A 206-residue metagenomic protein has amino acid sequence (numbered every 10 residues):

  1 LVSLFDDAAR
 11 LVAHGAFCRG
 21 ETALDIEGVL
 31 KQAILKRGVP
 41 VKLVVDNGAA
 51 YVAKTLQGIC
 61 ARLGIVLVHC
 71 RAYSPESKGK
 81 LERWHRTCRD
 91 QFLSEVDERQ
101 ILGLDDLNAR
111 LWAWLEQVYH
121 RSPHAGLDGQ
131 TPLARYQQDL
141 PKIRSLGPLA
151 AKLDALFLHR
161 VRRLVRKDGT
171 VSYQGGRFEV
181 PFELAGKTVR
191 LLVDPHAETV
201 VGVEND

Functional and structural regions predicted by a protein language model:
L1-L35, V39-A49, C70-A72: A short, conserved beta-strand element enriched in hydrophobic/aromatic residues
R10, L43-D46, K78, V118 (+1 more regions): Short, conserved catalytic/metal-binding motifs centered on acidic residues
V41-K42, V66, V200: Beta-sheet entry/capping signal
A49-V52, L107, L111, L164 (+2 more regions): Active-site-proximal structural scaffolding
Y51-K54, T199: Short, well-ordered alpha-helical microsegments
L56-A150, P195: Charged alpha-helix within mobile-element recombinases
Y119-D206: C-terminal, beta-rich DNA-binding module of retroviral/retroelements integrases
